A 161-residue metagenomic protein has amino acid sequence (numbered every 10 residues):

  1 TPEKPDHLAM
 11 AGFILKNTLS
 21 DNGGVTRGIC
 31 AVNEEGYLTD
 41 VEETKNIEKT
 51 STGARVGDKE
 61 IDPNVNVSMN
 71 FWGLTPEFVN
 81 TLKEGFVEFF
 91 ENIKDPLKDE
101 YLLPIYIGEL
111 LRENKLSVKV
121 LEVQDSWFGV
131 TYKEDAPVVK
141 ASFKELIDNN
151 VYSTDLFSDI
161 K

Functional and structural regions predicted by a protein language model:
T1-W72, P76: Conserved core of the sugar-phosphate nucleotidyltransferase
N22, E84-G85, S142: Residue-level signal for well-ordered alpha-helical positions
V41, T81-L82, V139: Residues that scaffold the ATP/ADP-binding catalytic core of kinase and kinase-like folds
A54-E60, G108-V123: Glycine-rich loop/turn
F71-W72, E100, G129: Residues that recognize and position ribonucleotide moieties
P76-E77, E134: Alpha-helix/helix-capping structural signal
K83-L116: A C-terminal functional module that forms or caps the active site or interfaces directly with catalytic machinery
K115-S117, D125-K161: Hydrophobic helical membrane-anchoring modules
